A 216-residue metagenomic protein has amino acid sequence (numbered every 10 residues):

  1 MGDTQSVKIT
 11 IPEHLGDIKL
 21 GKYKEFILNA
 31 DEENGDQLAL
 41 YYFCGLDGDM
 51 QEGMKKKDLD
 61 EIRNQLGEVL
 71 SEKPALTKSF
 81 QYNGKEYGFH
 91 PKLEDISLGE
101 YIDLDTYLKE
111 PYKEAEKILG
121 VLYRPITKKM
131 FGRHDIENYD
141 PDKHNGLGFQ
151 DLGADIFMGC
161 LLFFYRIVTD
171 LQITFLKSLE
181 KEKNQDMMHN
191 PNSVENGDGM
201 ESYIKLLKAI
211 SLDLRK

Functional and structural regions predicted by a protein language model:
M1-K216: Charged interaction scaffolds used for protein-protein
